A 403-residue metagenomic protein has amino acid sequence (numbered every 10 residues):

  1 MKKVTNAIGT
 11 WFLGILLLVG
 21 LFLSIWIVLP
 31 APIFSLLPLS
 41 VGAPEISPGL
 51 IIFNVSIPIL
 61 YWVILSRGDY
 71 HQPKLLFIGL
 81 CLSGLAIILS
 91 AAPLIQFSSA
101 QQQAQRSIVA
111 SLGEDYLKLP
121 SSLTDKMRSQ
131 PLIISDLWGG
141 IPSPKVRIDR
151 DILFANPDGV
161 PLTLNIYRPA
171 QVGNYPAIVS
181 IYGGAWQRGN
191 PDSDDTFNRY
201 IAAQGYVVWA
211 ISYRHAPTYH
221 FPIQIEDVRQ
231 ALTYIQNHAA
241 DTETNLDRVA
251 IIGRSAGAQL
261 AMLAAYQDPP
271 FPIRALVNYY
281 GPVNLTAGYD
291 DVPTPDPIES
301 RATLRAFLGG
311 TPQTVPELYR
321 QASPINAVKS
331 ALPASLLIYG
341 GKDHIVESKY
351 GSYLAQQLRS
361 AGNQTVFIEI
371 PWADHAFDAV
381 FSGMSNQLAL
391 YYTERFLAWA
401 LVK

Functional and structural regions predicted by a protein language model:
L23-N54, P58, S121-V172: N-terminal cap/lid segment of alpha/beta-hydrolase-fold proteins
W26-P30, Q230-P293: Primarily recognizes the serine-hydrolase "nucleophile elbow" in alpha/beta-hydrolase and SGNH/GDSL folds
E45-I46, G189-N198, W209-R248, V380-A389: Catalytic nucleophile-loop/oxyanion-hole region of alpha/beta-hydrolase and closely related hydrolase-like folds
S111, D115-Q130, M262-V315: Hydrolase active-site cap/lid region
N174-G184: Short beta-strand element of the alpha/beta-hydrolase
A331, L336-Y339, D343: Short beta-strand/loop motif that positions the catalytic acidic residue of the alpha/beta-hydrolase fold
H344-Y350: Conserved alpha/beta-hydrolase "acid-adjacent" motif
M384-K403: Catalytic active-site module of serine/aspartate enzymes centered on a nucleophile-bearing elbow/loop
